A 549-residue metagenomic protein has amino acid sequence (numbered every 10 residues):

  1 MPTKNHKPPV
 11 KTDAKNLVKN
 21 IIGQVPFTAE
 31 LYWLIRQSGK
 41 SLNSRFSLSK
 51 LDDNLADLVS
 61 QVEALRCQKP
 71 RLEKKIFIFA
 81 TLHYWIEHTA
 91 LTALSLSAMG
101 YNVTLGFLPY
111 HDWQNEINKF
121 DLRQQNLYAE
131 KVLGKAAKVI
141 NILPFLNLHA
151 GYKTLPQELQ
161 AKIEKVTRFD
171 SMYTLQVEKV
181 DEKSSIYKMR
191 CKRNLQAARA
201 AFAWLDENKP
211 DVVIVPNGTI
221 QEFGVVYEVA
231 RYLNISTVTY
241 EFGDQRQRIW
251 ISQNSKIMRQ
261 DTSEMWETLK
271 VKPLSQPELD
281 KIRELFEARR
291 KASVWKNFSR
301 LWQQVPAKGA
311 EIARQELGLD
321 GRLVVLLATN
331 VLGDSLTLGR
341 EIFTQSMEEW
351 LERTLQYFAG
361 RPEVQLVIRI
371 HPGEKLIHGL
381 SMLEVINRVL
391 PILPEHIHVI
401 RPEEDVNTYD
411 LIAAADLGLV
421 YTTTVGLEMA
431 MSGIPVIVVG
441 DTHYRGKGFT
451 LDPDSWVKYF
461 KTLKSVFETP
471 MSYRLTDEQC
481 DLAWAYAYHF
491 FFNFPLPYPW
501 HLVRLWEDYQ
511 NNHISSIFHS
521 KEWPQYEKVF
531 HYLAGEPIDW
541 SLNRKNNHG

Functional and structural regions predicted by a protein language model:
P2-K75, S95-L195, F242-Q304, R504-N511 (+2 more regions): Conserved N-terminal ligand/cofactor-binding loop architecture of enzyme catalytic domains
Q68, C191-E207, G318-L319, E341-I342 (+4 more regions): Donor nucleotide-activated moiety binding/catalytic core segment of transferases that use nucleotide-activated donors
F79-T89, V215, L336-G339: A short, glycine/small-residue-rich beta-strand->loop->alpha-helix junction that serves as a flexible
H83-L105, P109, Y227, S346-A359: Histidine-anchored nucleotide/phosphate-binding helix
A197-S252: Conserved nucleotide-sugar donor-interacting segment of glycosyltransferase catalytic cores, predominantly GT-B
E222, E241, R248, E404-L451: A donor-sugar binding/catalytic signature common to diverse glycosyltransferases and related nucleotide-sugar
K291-R388: Conserved catalytic-core segment of nucleotide-activated headgroup transferases in glycan assembly
I437-L482: Nucleotide-sugar donor-binding patch of glycosyltransferase catalytic domains
